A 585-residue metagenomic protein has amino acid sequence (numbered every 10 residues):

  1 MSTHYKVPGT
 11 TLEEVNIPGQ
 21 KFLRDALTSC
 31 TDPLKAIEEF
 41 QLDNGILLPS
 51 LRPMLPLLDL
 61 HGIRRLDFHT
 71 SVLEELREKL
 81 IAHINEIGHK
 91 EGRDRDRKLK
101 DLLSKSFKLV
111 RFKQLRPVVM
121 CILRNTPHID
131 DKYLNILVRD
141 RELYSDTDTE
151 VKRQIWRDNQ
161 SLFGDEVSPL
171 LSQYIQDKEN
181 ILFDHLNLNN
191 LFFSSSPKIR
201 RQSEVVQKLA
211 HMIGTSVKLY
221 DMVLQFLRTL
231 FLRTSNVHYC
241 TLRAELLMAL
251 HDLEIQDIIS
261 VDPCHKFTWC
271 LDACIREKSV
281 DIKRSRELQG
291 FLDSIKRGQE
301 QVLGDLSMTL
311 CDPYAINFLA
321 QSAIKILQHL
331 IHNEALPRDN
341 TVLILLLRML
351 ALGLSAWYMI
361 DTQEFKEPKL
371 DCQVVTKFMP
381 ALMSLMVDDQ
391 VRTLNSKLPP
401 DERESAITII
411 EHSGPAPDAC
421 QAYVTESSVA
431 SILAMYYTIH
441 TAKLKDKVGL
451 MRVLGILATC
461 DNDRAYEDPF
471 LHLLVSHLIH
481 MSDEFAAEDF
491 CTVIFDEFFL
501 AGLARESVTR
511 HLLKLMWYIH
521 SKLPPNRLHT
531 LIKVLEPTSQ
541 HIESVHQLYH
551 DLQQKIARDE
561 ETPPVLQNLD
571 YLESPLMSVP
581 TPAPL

Functional and structural regions predicted by a protein language model:
M1-L585: Very long, low-complexity or repeat-rich scaffold/adaptor subunits of large eukaryotic multiprotein assemblies
